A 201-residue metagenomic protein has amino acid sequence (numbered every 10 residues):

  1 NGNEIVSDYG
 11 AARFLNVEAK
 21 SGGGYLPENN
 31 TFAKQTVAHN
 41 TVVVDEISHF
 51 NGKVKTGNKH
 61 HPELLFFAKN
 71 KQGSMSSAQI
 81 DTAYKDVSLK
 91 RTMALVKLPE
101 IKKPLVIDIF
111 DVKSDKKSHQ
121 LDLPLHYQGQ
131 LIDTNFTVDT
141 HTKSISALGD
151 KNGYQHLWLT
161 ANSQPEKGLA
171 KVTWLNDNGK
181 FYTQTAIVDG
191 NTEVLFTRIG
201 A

Functional and structural regions predicted by a protein language model:
N1-K143: Catalytic and substrate-binding regions of extracellular carbohydrate-active enzymes, especially polysaccharide lyases
P124-V194: Polysaccharide-binding surfaces and accessory modules of carbohydrate-active proteins
T197-A201: Short, intrinsically disordered, charge-balanced linker/junction segments flanking boundaries in proteins
